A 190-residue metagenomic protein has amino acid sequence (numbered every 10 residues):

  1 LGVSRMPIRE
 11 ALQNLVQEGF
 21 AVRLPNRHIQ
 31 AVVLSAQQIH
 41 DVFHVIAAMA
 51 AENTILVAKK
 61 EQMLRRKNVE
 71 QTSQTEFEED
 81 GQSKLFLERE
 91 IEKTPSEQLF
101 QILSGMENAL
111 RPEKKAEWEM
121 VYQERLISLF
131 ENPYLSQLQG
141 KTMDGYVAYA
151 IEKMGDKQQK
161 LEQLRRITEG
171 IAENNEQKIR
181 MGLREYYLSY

Functional and structural regions predicted by a protein language model:
L1-K59, Q71-Q74, E78, Q82: Short linear motifs at protein or domain termini
Q38-V45, P95, K115, L138 (+2 more regions): Amphipathic alpha-helix face/heptad-repeat signature
F43, A51-T54, A58-E61, F100-E107 (+3 more regions): Regular secondary-structure segments
V45-A58, E119-D156: Hydrophobic, amphipathic alpha-helical faces that serve as interaction scaffolds
M49, I102, A109, W118-R125 (+4 more regions): Amphipathic coiled-coil alpha-helices
K67-E76, E88-K114: Amphipathic alpha-helical segments enriched in hydrophobic/aromatic residues interleaved with Lys/Arg
E70-R89, M143-D144, A148-Y190: C-terminal all-alpha effector/ligand-binding and dimerization domain of prokaryotic HTH-type transcriptional repressors
